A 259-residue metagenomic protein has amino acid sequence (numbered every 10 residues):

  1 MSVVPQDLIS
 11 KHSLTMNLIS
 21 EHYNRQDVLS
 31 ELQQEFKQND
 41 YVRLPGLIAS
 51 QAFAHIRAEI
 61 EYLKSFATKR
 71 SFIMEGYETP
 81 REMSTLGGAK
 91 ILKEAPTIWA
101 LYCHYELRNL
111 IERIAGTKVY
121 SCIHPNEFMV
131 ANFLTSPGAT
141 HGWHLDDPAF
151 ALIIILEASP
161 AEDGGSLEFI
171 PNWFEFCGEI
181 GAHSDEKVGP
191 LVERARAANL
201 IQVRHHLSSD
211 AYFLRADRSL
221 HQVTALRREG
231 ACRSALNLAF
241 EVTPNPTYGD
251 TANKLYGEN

Functional and structural regions predicted by a protein language model:
M1-P80, A100-Y105, T247, K254-N259: N-terminal auxiliary "cap/dimerization" subdomain that precedes the catalytic jelly-roll/cupin core of mononuclear
S2-E31, L167-N259: Conserved double-stranded beta-helix
L44, F150-L152, S234-L236: Hydrophobic residues positioned within well-ordered beta-strands of beta-sheet architectures
I60, L156, F240-V242: Short beta-strand segments enriched in hydrophobic/aromatic residues within well-folded beta-rich domains
K64-A67, A115-K118, A216, P244: A generic secondary-structure signal for well-formed alpha-helical elements
I73-E78, P125-A131: Short, glycine/charge-rich beta-strand/loop segments that flank catalytic centers and engage negatively charged groups
Y77-G116: Hydrophobic alpha-helical segments and helix pairs
N109-T117, I123-P125, N132-A211, G249: Catalytic core of non-heme Fe(II) oxygenases with the double-stranded beta-helix
